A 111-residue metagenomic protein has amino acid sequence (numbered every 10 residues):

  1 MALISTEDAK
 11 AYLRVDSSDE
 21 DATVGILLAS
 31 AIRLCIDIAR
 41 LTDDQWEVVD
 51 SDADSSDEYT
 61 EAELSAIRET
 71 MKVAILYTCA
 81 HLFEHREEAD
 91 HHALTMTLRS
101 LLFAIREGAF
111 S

Functional and structural regions predicted by a protein language model:
M1-S111: Divalent metal-cofactor coordination and adjacent catalytic microenvironments
